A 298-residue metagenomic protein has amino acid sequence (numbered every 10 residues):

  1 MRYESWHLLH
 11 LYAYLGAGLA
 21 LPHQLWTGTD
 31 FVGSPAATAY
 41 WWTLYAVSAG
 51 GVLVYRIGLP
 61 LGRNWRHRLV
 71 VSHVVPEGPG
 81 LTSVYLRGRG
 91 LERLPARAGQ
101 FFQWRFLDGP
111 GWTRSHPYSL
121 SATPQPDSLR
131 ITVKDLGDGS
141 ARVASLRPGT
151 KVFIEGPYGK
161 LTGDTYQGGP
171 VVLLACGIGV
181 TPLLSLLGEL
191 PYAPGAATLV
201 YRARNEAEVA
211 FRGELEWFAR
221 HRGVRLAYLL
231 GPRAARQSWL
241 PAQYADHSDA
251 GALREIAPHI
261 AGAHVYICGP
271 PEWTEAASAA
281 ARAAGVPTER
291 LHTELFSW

Functional and structural regions predicted by a protein language model:
M1-V54: Membrane-embedded alpha-helical bundles of multi-pass integral membrane proteins
H10, G99, G179, P270: Short, conserved phosphate/pyrophosphate- and ester-handling motifs at nucleotide-, phospho-/glycolipid
L15-P22, V32, D138-G139, V143 (+1 more regions): Reductase modules of NAD(P)H-dependent flavoproteins
R63-F153, T162, A196, A203-E206 (+2 more regions): Ferredoxin-reductase
P157-Q167: A short, basic/flexible loop-to-alpha-helix module at the beginning of a structural domain
P170-L174, Y266: Conserved beta-strand elements of the Class I
V180-P191: Histidine-anchored nucleotide/phosphate-binding helix
